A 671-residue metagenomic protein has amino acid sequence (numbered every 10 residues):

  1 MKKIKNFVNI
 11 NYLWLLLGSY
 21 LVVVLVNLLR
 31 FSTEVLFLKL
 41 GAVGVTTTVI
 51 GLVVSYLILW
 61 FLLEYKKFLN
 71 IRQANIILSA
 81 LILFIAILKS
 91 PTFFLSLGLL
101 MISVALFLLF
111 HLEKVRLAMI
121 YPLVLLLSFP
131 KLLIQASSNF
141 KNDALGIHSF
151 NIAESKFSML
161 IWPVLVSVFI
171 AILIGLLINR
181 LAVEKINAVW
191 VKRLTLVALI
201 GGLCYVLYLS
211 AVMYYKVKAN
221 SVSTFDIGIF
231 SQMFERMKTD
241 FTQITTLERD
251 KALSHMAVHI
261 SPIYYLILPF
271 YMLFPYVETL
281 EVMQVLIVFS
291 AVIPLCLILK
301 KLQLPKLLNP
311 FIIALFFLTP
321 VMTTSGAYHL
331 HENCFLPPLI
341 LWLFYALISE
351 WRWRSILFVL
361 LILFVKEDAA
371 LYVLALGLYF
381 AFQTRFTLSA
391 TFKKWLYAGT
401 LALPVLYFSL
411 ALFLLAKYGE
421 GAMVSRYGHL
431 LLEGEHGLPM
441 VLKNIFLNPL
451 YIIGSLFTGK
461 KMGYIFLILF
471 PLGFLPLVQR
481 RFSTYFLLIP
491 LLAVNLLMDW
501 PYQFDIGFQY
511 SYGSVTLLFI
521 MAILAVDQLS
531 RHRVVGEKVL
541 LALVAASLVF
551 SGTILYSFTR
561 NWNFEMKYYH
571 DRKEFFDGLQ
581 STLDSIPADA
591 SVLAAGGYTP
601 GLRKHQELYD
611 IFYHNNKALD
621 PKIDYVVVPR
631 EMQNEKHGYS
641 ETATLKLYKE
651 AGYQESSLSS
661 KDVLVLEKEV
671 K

Functional and structural regions predicted by a protein language model:
V54-Y65, L100-F110, Y451, M462-Y485 (+1 more regions): Hydrophobic, aromatic-rich transmembrane alpha-helices and their immediate juxtamembrane boundary segments
S55-E64, A105-F110, E278, V282-Q303 (+1 more regions): Transmembrane-helix motifs of polytopic, lipid-linked glycan transferases
Y65-L78, F289-L318, P337-P338, R354-L357: Transmembrane-helix signature of polytopic, membrane-embedded enzymes that assemble or transfer cell-envelope glycans
R72-L83, A118-F129, L196-L203, A398-V405 (+1 more regions): Signature aromatic-anchored transmembrane alpha helix within multi-pass, membrane-resident enzymes that catalyze glycan
L97-L100, F150-V168, L371, Y485-R533: Hydrophobic/aromatic-rich transmembrane helices and adjacent perimembrane loops
L209-V212, Q243, K393-L477, S483-L488 (+1 more regions): Membrane-lumen/periplasm interface segments of specific transmembrane helices in polyprenyl phosphate-linked
A211, I229-L253, P262, F386: Extracytosolic helix-loop segments that constitute the early lumenal/periplasmic catalytic or substrate-binding loops
Q303, E332-F335, L341-S355, A381-L388: Membrane-interface transmembrane helices that cradle and orient dolichyl/undecaprenyl
